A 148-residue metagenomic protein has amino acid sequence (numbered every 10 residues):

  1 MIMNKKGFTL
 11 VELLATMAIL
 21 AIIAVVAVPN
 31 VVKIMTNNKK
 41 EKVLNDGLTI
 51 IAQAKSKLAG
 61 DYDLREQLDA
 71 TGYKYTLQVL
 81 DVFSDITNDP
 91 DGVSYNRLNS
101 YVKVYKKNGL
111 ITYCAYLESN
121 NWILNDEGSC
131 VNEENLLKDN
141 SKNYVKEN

Functional and structural regions predicted by a protein language model:
M1, L13, I34-N38: Amphipathic alpha-helical segments that mediate coupling or scaffolding at interfaces
M1-G7, E147-N148: Short, Lys/Arg-enriched, disordered terminal segments
N4-V31: N-terminal single-pass transmembrane signal-anchor helix
A21, N30-I51: Aliphatic-rich helix starts adjacent to a transmembrane/signal segment
G47-R65: N-terminal alpha-helical signal peptides/signal-anchor transmembrane segments
Y62-S119: Extracellular/periplasmic head regions of type IV pilus-like filament subunits
R97-N148: Short, surface-exposed interaction loops/tails
